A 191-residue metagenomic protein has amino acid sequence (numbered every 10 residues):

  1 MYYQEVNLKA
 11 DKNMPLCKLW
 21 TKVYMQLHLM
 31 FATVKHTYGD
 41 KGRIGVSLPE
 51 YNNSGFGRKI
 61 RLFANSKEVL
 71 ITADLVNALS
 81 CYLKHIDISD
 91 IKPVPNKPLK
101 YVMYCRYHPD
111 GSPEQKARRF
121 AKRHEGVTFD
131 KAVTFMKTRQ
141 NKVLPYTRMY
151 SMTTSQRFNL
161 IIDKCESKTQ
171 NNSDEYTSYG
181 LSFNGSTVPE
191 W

Functional and structural regions predicted by a protein language model:
M1-V6, F56-K59, I86: Glycine-rich, often proline-containing surface loops adjacent to acidic residues and nearby aromatics that form
Y2-S47: N-terminal ordered "arm"
G45-G55, R61: Short, structured protein-protein interaction patches enriched in aromatics and acidic/basic residues, typified by
F56-G57, L70-L75: Charge-rich, low-aromatic oligomerization/scaffolding segments with amphipathic character
L62-V69: Helix N-cap motif at beta-to-alpha junctions
A73-R118: Long, charge-dense
D110-F135, Y146: Aromatic/basic-lined ligand-recognition segments that form π-stacking hydrophobic pockets flanked by Lys/Arg to engage
N141-W191: Glycine-rich, aromatic-bearing surface loops/beta-hairpins
